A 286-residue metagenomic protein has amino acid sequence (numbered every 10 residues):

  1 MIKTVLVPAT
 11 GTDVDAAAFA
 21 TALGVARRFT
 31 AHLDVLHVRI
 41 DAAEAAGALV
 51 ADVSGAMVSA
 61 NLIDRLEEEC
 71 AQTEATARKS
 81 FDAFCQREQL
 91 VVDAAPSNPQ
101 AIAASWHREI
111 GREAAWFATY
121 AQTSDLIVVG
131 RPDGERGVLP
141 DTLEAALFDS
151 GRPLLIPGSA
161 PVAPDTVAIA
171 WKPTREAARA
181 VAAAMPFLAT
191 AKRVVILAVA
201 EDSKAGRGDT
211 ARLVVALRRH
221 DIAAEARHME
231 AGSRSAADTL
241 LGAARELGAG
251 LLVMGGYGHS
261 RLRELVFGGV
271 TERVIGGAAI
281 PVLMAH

Functional and structural regions predicted by a protein language model:
M1-I63, D149-R152, V162-M229: Small/aliphatic-rich secondary-structure junction motif
G11, A103-R108, P132-E135, K172-P173 (+1 more regions): Short, flexible loop segments at the rims of nucleotide/cofactor-binding pockets, characterized by
G11, V129-A145, P164, R234 (+1 more regions): Glycine-rich, Arg-bearing micro-motifs that act as flexible, cationic patches
A26, C85, A146-L147, L217 (+2 more regions): A generic structural signal for well-ordered alpha-helical segments
D52, E68-A71, A75-K79, A83-I127 (+4 more regions): Structural beta-alpha unit
A115-S159: Helix-enriched interaction subdomains in cytosolic or periplasmic regions, typified by TIR/SEFIR signaling/NADase cores
V162, G276-H286: Short, flexible loop segments at boundaries between secondary-structure elements
